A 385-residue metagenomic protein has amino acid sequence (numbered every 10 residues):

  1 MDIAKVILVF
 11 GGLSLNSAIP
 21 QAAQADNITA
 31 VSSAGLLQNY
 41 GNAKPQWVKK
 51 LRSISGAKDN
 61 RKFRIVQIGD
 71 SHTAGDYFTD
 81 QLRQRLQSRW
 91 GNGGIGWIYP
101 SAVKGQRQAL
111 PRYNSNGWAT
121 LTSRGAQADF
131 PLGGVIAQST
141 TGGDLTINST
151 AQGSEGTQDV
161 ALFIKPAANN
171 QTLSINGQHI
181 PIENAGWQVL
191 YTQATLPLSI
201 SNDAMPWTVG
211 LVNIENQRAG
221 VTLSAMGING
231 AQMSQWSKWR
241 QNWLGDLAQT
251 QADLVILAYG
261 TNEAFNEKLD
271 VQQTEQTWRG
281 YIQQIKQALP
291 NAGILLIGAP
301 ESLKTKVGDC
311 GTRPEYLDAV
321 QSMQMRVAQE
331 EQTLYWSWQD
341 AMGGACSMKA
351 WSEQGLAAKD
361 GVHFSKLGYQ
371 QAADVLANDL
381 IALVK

Functional and structural regions predicted by a protein language model:
K5-S14: Bacterial N-terminal signal peptides
N27-Q67, A119-L132, A137, G142: Membrane/wall-proximal cationic-aromatic binding patches
Y40-S55, W236-L247, Q276-Q284: Alpha-helical scaffolding within the catalytic cores of extracellular/periplasmic polymer-degrading hydrolases
I68-S71, M226-G230, L257-N262, I297-E301 (+1 more regions): Active-site-proximal beta-strand/loop segments in catalytic clefts of secreted hydrolases
A74-Q276, H363: Conserved SGNH/GDSL esterase-like catalytic core that processes O-acyl groups on lipids and polysaccharides
D76, D80, Q84, Q241 (+9 more regions): Solvent-exposed, polar/charged alpha-helical surfaces in well-ordered, non-transmembrane soluble domains, broadly
R240, E301-K385: Catalytic His-Asp segment of secreted/periplasmic serine-dependent ester chemistry enzymes
L254-G260, W278-Q283, G293-S302, S322: Conserved, well-ordered alpha-helix/loop/beta-strand core segments that scaffold catalytic motifs
